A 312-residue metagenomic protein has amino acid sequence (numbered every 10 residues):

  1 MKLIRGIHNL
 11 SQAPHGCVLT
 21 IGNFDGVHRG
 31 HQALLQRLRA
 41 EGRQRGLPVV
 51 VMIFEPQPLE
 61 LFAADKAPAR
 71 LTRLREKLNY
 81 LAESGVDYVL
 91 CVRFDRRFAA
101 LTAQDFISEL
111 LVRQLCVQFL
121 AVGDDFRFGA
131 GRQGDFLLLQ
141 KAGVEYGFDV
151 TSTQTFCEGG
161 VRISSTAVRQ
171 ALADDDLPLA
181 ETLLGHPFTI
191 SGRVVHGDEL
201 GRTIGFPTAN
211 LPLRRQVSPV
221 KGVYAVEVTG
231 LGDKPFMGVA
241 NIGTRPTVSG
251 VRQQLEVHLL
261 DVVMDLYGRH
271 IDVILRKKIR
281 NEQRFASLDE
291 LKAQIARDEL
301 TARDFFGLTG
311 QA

Functional and structural regions predicted by a protein language model:
K2, D87-L90, D149-T151, D272: Conserved beta-strand segments of alpha/beta enzyme cores
K2-N9, A69, L90: Short acidic-hydrophobic, aromatic-tinged amphipathic segments that line or gate anion-handling sites
L10-R73: N-terminal catalytic cores of NTP/NDP-binding nucleotidyl/phosphoryl-transfer enzymes
H28, L81, L120, A180 (+2 more regions): Residue-level signal for inorganic ion chemistry
E60-Y146: N-terminal Rossmann-like or analogous alpha/beta NTP/dinucleotide-binding catalytic cores that position adenine
G143-G243: Glycine-rich, Lys/Arg-enriched anion-binding loops that position phosphate/diphosphate groups for phosphoryl
G197-A312: Phosphate/ribose-recognition catalytic cores of enzymes acting on nucleotide-derived substrates
